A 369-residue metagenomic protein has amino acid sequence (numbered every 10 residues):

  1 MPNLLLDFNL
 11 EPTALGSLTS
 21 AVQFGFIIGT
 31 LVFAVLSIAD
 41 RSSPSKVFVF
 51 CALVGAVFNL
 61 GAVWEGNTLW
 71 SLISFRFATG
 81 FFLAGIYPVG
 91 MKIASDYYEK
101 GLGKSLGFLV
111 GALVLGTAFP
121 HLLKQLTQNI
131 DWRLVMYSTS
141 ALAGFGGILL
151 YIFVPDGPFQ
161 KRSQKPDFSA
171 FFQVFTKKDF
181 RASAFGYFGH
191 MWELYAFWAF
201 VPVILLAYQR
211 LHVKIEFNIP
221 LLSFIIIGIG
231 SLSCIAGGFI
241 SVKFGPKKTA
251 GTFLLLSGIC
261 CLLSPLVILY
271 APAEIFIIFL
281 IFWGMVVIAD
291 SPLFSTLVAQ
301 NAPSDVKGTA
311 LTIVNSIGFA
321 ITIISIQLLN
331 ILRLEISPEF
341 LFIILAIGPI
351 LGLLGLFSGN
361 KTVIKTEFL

Functional and structural regions predicted by a protein language model:
T30-S43, C234-P246, R333: Helix-to-loop junctions at the C-terminal end of transmembrane segments in multipass secondary transporters
T30-T68: Conserved MFS/SLC helix-loop-helix module at the cytosolic interface between two early adjacent transmembrane helices
F58, W70-G85, E274-A289: Hydrophobic core of transmembrane alpha-helices in multi-pass small-molecule transporters, especially MFS/SLC-type
F75-A112: Cytoplasmic helix-loop-helix junction between adjacent transmembrane helices in 12-TM secondary transporters
K100, F108-V154, P158: Helix-loop-helix hairpin linking two adjacent transmembrane segments in secondary transporters
P155-F185: Juxtamembrane intracellular "pre-TM" segments in multi-pass secondary transporters
D179-S231: Extracytoplasmic gate region of multi-pass secondary transporters
G245-L297: C-terminal transmembrane helical hairpin of 12-TM major facilitator-type secondary transporters
